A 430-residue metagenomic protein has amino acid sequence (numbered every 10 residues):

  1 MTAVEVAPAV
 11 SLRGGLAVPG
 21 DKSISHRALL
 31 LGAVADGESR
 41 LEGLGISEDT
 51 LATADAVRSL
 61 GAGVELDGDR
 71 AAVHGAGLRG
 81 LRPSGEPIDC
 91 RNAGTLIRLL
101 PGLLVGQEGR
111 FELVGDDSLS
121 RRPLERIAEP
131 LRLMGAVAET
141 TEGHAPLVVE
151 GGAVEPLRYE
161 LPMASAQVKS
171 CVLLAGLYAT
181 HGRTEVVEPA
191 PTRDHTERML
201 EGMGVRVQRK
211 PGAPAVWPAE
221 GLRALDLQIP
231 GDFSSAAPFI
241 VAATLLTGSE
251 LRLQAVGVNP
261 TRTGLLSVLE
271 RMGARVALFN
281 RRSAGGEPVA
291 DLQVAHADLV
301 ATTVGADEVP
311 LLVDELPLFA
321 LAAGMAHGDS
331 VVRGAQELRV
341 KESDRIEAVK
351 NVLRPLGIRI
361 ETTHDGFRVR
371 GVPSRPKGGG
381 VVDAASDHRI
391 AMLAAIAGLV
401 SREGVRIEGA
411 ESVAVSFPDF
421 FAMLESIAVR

Functional and structural regions predicted by a protein language model:
M1-R430: Structural preference for solvent-exposed beta-strand-turn elements and adjacent flexible terminal/loop segments within
